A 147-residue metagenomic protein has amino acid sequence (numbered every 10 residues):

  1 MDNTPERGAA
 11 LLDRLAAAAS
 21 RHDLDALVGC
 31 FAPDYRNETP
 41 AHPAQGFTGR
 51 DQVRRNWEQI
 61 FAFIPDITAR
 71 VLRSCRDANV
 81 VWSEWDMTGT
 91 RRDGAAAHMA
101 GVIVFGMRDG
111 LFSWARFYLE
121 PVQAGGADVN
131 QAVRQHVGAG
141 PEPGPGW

Functional and structural regions predicted by a protein language model:
M1, L12-R14, T39, P43-G46 (+1 more regions): Residues at structural and domain junctions
D2-D34: Short acidic-aromatic low-complexity motifs
D2-R7, R55-W147: A beta-strand edge to alpha-helix "cap/lid" segment located at domain peripheries
G8-L12, A16, D34-A41, Q52-R55 (+2 more regions): Generic alpha-helix detector with strongest preference for long hydrophobic helices that associate with membranes
R21-A78: A solvent-exposed, acidic/Ser-Thr-rich amphipathic alpha-helical stretch
